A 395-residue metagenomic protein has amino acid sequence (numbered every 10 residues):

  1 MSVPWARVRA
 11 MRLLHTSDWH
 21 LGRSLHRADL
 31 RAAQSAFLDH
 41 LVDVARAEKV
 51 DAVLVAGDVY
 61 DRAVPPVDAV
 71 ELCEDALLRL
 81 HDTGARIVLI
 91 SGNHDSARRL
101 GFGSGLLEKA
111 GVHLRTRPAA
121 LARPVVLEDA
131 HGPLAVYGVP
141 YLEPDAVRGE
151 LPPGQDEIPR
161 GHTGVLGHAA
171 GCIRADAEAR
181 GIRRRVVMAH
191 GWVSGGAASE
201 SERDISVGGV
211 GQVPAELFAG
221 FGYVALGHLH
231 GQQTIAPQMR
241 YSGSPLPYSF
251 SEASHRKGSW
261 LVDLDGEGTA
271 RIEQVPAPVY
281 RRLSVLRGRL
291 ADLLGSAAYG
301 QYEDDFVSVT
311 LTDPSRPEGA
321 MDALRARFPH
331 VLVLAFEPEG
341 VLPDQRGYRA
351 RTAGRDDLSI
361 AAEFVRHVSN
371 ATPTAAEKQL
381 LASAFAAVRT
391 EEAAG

Functional and structural regions predicted by a protein language model:
S2-L78, D82, S383, A387: N-terminal active-site segment of His-dependent metallophosphoesterases
W5, R9, A47, A52 (+1 more regions): Accessory, non-catalytic peripheral segments of nucleic-acid enzymes
T16-S17, V53-D58, R86-N93, H113-P118 (+3 more regions): Active-site neighborhood of phospho(di)ester-bond hydrolases with catalytic His/Asp-centered motifs
D18, L38, D58, C73 (+7 more regions): Divalent metal-coordination and catalytic microenvironments
S24-H26, V59-A76, S91-G111, T116 (+3 more regions): Metal-dependent catalytic neighborhoods of phosphoester/phosphodiester hydrolases
V50-D68, A85-R98, G191-G209: Active-site neighborhood of divalent metal-dependent phosphoester/pyrophosphate hydrolases
F102-G208, P276: Conserved catalytic scaffold of divalent metal-dependent phosphoesterases
S194-G195, S199-G268: Conserved beta-sheet core of the metallophosphoesterase superfamily
